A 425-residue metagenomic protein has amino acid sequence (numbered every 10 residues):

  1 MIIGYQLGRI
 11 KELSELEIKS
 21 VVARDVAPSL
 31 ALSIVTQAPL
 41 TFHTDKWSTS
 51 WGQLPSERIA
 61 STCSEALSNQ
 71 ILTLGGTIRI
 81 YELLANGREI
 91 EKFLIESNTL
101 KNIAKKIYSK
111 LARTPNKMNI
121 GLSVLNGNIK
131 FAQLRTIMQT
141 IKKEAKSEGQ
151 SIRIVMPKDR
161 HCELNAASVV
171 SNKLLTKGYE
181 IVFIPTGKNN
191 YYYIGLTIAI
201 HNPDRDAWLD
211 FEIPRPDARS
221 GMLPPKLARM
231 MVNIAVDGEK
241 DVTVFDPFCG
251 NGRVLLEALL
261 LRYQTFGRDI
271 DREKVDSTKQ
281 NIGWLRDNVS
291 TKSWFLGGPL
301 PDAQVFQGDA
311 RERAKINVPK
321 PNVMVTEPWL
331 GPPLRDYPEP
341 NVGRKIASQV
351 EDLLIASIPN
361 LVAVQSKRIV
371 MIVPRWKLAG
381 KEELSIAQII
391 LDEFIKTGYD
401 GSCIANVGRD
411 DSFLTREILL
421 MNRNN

Functional and structural regions predicted by a protein language model:
M1-I80, L84-K106, N126-T140, L164-E180 (+1 more regions): Class I S-adenosyl-L-methionine-dependent methyltransferase catalytic core
K110, T114-M118, G298-L300: Intrinsically disordered, low-complexity acidic Ser/Thr-rich regulatory segments
N116-I120, D241-V242: Nucleotide donor/acceptor-binding cores
G121, I152-M156, Y193-G195, I372: A structural signal for short, well-ordered beta-strand segments and their strand-loop junctions that often border
V124-N126, A145, G149, I198: Generic hydrophobic/packing signal
K142-H161: A gly/proline- and charged-residue-enriched helix-loop-helix capping module
